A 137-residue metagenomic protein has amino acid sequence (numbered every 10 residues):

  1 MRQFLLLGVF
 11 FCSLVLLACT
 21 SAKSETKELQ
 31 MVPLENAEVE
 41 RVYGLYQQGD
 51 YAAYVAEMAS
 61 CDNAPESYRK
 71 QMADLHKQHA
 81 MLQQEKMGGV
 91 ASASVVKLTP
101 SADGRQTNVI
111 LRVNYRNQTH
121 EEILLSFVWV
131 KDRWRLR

Functional and structural regions predicted by a protein language model:
M1-F4: Positively charged n-region of N-terminal signal peptides that target proteins for export
L6, Y46-Y51: Short, compositionally biased low-complexity segments
L7-L16: Bacterial N-terminal signal peptides
C19-Q48: Short, low-complexity N-terminal intrinsically disordered segments enriched in polar/charged residues
N36-E40, A52-A102: Short solvent-exposed beta->alpha transition segments
S92-R137: Exposed beta-sheet edge and beta->alpha loop/turn motif
